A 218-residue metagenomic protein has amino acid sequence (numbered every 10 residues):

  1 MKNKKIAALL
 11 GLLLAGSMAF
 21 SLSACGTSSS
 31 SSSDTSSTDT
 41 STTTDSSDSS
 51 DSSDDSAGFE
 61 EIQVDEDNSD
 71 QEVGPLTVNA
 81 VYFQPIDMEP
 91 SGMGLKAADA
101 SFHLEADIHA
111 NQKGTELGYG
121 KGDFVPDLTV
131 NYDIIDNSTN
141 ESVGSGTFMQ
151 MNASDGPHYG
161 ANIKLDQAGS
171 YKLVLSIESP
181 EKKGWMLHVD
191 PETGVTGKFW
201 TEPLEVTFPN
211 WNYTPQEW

Functional and structural regions predicted by a protein language model:
K2-S28: Sec-dependent N-terminal signal peptides of Gram-positive bacterial secreted proteins and lipoproteins
S21-S52: Bacterial lipoprotein signal-peptidase II cleavage site
D87-E89, L104-D123: Short amphipathic, basic-aromatic surface patches that mediate peripheral association with negatively charged
A100, Y119-V130: Short coil-to-beta strand junction motifs in C2/discoidin
G144-N152: Solvent-exposed serine/threonine-rich low-complexity stretches and specific carbohydrate-binding patches
A153-G160: Aromatic sugar-binding surface patches on proteins that engage polysaccharides or sugar-phosphate polymers
E178-H188: Short acidic/polar inter-strand loop motif in beta-rich domains
M186-W218: Short beta-strand elements
